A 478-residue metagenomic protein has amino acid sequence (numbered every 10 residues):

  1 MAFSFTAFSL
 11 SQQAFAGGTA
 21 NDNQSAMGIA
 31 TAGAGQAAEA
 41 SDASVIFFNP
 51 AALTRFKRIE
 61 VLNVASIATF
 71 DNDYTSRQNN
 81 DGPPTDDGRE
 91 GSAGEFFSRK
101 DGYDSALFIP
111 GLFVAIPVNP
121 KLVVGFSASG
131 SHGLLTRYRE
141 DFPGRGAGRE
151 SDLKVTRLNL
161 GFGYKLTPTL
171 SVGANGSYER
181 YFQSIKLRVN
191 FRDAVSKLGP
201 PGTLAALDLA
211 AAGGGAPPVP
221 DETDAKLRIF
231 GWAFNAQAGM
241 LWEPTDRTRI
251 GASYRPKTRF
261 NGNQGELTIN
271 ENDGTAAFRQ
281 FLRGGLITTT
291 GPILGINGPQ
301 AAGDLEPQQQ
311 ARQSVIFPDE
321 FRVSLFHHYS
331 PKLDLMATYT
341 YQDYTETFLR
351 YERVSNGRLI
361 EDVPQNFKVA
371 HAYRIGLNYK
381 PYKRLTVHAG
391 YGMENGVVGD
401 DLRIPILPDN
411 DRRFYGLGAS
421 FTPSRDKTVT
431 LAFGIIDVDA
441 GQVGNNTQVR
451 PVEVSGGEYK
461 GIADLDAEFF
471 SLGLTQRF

Functional and structural regions predicted by a protein language model:
M1-S9: Bacterial N-terminal signal peptides
S4-F5, S41, A311: Short N-terminal alpha-helical targeting/association segments
A7-F8, G17, S44, V369: A subset of signal/propeptide-processing and intrinsically disordered low-complexity segments in secreted/extracellular
F15-A32, Q36, T85-G88, A106-F478: Outer-membrane beta-barrel porins/channels
E39-F48, T54-Y138: Outer-membrane beta-barrel translocator/receptor signature
